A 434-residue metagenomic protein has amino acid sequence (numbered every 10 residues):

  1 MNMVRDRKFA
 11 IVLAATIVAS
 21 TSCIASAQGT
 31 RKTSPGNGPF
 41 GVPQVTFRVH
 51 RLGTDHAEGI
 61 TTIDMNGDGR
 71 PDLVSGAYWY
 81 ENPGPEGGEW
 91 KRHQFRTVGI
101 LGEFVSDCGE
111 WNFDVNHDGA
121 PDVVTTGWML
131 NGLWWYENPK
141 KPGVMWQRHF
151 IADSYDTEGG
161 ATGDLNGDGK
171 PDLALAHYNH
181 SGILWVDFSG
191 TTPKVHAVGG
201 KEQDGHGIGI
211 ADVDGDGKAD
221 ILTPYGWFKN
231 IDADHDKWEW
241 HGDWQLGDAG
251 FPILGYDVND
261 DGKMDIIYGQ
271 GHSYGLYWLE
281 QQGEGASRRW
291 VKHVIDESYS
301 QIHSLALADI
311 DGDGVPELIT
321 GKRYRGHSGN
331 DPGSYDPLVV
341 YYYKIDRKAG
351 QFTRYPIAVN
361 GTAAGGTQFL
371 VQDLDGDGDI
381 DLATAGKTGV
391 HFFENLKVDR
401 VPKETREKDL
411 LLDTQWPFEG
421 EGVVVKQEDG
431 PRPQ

Functional and structural regions predicted by a protein language model:
M1-V4, I24-Q28: General helical secondary-structure elements
N2-V12: Bacterial N-terminal signal peptides that target proteins for export
V12-S22: Bacterial N-terminal signal peptides
A25-Q434: Beta-propeller-forming repeat regions
